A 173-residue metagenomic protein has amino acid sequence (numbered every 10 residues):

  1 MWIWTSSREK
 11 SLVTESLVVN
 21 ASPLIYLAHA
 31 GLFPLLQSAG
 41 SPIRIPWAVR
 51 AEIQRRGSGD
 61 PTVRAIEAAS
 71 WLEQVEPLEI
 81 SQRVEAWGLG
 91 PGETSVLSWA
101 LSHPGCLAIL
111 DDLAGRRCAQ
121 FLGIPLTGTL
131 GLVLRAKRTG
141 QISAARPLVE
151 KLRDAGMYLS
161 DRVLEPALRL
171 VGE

Functional and structural regions predicted by a protein language model:
W2-C106, L113, L122-I124, P147 (+2 more regions): Active-site-proximal, substrate-binding regions of enzyme catalytic domains and RNA-binding/basic surfaces
R50, R56-G57, R116-E173: Acidic, PIN/NYN-like endoribonuclease modules and their adjacent C-terminal/linker elements
